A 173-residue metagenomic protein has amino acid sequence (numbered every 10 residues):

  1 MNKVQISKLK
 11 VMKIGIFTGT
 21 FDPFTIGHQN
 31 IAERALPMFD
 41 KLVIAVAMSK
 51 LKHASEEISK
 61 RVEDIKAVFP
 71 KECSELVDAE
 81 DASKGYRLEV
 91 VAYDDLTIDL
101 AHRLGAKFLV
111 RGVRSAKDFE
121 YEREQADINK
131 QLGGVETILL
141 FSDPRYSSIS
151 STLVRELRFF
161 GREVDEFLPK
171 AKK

Functional and structural regions predicted by a protein language model:
N2-K173: Nucleotidyltransferase catalytic core that binds NTPs
